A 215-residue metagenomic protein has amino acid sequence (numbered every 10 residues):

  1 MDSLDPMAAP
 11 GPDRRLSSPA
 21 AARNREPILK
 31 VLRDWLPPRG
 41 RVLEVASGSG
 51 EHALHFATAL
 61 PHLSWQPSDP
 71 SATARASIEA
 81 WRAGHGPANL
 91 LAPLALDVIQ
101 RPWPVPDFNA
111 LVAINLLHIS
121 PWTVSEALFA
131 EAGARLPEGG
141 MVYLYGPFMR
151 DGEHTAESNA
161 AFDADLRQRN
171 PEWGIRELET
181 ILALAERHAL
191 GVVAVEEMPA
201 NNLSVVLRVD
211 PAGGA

Functional and structural regions predicted by a protein language model:
D2-P38: Class I SAM-dependent methyltransferase Rossmann-like catalytic core, especially the SAM/SAH-binding loop
L43, E51-R101: Class I SAM-dependent methyltransferase SAM/SAH-binding core
A46: Conserved S-adenosyl-L-methionine
W103-L111: A short acidic, Gly/Pro-enriched loop at the edge of an enzyme's catalytic core that lines a small-molecule cofactor
I119-A132: A short, conserved alpha-helix within the catalytic core of class I
G139-D151: Conserved beta-strand signature within the Rossmann-like core of class I S-adenosyl-L-methionine
T155-E179: Conserved Class I S-adenosyl-L-methionine
L190-A215: Core SAM-dependent methyltransferase catalytic element
